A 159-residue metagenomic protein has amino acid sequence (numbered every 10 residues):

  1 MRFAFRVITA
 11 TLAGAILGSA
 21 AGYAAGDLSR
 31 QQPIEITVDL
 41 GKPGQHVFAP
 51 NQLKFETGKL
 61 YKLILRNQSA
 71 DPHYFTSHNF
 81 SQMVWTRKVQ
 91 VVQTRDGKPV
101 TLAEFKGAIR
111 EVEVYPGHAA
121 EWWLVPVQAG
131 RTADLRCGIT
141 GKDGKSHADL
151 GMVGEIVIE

Functional and structural regions predicted by a protein language model:
M1-R6: Positively charged n-region of N-terminal signal peptides that target proteins for export
V7-S19: Bacterial N-terminal signal peptides
A20-G26: Boundary at the C-terminal end of the N-terminal hydrophobic targeting segment
A25, A103-E159: Extracellular/periplasmic metallocenter environments
S29-L60: N-terminal edge beta-strand
Q45, D96-I109: Short beta-strand and strand-turn-strand segments in soluble, beta-rich domains
P50-S77, S81, A119-D134, V157-I158: Beta-strand cores of secreted/periplasmic/IMS beta-sandwich domains, seen most often in copper-related folds
S81-T94: Short aromatic-acidic-glycine turn motif
